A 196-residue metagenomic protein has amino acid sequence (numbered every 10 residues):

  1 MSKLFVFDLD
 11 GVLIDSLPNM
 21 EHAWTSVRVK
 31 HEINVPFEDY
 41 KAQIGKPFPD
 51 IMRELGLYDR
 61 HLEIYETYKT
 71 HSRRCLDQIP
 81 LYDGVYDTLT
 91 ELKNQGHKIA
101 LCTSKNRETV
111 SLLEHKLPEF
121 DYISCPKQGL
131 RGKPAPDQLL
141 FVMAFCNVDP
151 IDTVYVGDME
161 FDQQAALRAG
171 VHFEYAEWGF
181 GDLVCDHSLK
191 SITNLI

Functional and structural regions predicted by a protein language model:
M1-K3, K93, N106-I196: Asp-based, Mg2+/Mn2+-dependent phosphohydrolase catalytic module
S2-Y86, Q95: N-terminal helical cap/lid subdomain that shapes the substrate entry/recognition surface in HAD-like hydrolases
L9, Q43, K98, Y155 (+1 more regions): Short glycine/serine/threonine-biased micro-segments
V12, T103-K105: Conserved phosphate-coupling serine/threonine residues in phosphotransfer and NTP-handling enzymes
T25, P49, L89, L140 (+1 more regions): Short glycine-/small-residue-rich flexible loop motifs, especially phosphate/cofactor-binding loops
N34, K98, H172: Residue-level detector of anion-binding/catalytic polar loops
R74-L101, S111-E114, P136: Short, acidic loop-to-helix structural element flanking the phosphoryl-transfer center in phosphate-processing enzymes
